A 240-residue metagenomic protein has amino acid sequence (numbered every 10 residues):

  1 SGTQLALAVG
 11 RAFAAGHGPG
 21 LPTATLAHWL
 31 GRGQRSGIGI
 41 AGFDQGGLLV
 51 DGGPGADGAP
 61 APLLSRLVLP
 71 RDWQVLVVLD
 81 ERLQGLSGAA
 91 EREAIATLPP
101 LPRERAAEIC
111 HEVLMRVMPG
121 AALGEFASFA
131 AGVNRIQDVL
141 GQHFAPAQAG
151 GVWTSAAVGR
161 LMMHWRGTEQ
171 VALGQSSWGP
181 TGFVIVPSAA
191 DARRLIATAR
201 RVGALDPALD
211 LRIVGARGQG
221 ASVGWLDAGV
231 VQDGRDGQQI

Functional and structural regions predicted by a protein language model:
S1-H17, R35-F43, L173-S177: Glycine/serine-rich anion-binding loops at beta->alpha junctions that coordinate negatively charged ligand groups
T3, P180-T181, A190: Gly/Ser/Thr-rich loops at beta-strand to alpha-helix junctions that form or flank small-molecule/cofactor-binding
G16, F183-V184: Short secondary-structure boundary/hinge segments and terminal tails
P22-V171, I185-I240: ATP-dependent small-molecule kinase catalytic core of the GHMP/sugar-kinase superfamily and closely related
G151, S176-F183: Small/polar glycine-rich anion-binding or flexible loop at a beta-alpha turn
